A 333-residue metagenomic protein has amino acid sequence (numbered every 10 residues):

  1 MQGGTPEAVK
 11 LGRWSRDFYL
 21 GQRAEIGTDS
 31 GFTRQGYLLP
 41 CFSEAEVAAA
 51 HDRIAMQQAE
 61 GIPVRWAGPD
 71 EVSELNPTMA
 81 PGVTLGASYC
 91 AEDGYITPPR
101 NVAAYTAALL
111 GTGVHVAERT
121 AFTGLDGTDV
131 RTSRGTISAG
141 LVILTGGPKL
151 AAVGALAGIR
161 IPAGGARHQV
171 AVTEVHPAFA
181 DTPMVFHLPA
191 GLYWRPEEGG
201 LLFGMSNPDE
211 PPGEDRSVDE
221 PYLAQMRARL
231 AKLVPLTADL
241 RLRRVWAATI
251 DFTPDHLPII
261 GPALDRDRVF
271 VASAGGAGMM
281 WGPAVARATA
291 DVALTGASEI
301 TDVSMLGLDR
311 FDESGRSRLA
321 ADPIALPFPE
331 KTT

Functional and structural regions predicted by a protein language model:
M1-L75, G191-L192, P211, R229-A231: Dinucleotide-binding Rossmann-like beta1-alpha1 core, especially the glycine-rich loop that anchors the ADP
K10, C41-A49, Y89-A107, S217-A224 (+1 more regions): Short beta-strand to alpha-helix junction loop
T33-Y37, A166-R167, V245: Short Gly/Ser/Thr- and Asp/Glu-enriched loop/turn motifs at secondary-structure junctions
G68-P69, E118-T120, R244: Short loop/edge segments at beta-strand edges and connector loops that shape dinucleotide/nucleotide cofactor-binding
V83, S88-L141: Helical element adjacent to the flavin cofactor pocket in flavoenzyme catalytic cores
T136-D181: Central helical "cap/lid" subdomain
V175-R268: Active-site lid/adjacent beta-loop-alpha segment flanking the redox-cofactor pocket in flavoenzymes
A231-T333: C-terminal catalytic lobe of FAD-dependent flavoproteins
